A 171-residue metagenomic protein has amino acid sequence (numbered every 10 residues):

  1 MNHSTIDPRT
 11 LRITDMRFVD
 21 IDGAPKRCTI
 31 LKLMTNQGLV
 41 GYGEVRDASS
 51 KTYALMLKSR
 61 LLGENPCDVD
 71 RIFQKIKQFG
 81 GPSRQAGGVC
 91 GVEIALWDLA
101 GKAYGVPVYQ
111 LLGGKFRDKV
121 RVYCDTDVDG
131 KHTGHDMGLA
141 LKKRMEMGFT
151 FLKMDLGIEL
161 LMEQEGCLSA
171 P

Functional and structural regions predicted by a protein language model:
M1-Y42, R46, M56: Structured beta-strand/loop patches that form or line metal/cofactor-binding pockets in enzymes
P8, V19-D22, S83-R84, G88 (+1 more regions): Short Gly/Pro-enriched turn/cap motifs at secondary-structure boundaries
V19, R60-E64, A103, R144-M147 (+1 more regions): Change "in soluble alpha/beta enzymes" to "in soluble alpha/beta proteins
D22-P25, S50-K51, K131: Short glycine/serine/proline-enriched coil/turn segments at secondary-structure junctions
G23-A24, G114-F116, M145-E146: Solvent-exposed alpha-helices and their adjacent loops that cap or buttress functional pockets in soluble metabolic
M34-V106: Metal- or metallocofactor-binding catalytic centers and their adjacent structured scaffolds across diverse enzyme
E93-G130, T150: Glycine-rich, aromatic-flanked loop segments that form ligand/cofactor-binding clefts across common enzyme folds
K119, D125-P171: Metal-dependent enolase-superfamily TIM-barrel catalytic cores that perform enediolate-based chemistry
